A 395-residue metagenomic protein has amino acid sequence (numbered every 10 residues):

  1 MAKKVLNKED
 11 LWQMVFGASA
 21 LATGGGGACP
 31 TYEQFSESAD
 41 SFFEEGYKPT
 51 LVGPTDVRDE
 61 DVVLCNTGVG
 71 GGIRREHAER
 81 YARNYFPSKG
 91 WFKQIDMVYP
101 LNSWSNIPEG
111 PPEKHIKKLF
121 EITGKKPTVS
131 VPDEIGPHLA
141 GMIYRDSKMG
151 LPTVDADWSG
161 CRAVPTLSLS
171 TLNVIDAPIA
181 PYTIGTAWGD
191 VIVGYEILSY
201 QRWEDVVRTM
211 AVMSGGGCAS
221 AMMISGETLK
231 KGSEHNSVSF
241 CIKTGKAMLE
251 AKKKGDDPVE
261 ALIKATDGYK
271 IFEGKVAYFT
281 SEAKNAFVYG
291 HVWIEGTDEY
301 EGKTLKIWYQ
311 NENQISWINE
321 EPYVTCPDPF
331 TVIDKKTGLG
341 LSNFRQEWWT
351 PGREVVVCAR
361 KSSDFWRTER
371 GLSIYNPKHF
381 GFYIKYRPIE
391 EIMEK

Functional and structural regions predicted by a protein language model:
A2-F43: N-terminal phosphate-binding or glycine-rich loops at protein starts, especially the Walker A/P-loop of NTPases
L51-V52, S214-E227, G255-T266, F272 (+1 more regions): Flexible, glycine/charged-enriched surface loops at secondary-structure junctions
T55-E76, S168-M210: A structural-propensity feature for long, helix-poor, extended segments
E60-K126: Glycine-rich oxoanion-binding loops at beta->alpha junctions
D146-L167: Short, acidic/small-residue loops that bind anionic groups at enzyme active sites
Y182-T244: Phosphate/diphosphate-binding glycine-rich loops and adjacent basic-rich segments that engage nucleotide
K243-G296: Oxyanion-binding "anion nests"
A277-K395: C-terminal non-catalytic interaction/assembly regions of soluble proteins
